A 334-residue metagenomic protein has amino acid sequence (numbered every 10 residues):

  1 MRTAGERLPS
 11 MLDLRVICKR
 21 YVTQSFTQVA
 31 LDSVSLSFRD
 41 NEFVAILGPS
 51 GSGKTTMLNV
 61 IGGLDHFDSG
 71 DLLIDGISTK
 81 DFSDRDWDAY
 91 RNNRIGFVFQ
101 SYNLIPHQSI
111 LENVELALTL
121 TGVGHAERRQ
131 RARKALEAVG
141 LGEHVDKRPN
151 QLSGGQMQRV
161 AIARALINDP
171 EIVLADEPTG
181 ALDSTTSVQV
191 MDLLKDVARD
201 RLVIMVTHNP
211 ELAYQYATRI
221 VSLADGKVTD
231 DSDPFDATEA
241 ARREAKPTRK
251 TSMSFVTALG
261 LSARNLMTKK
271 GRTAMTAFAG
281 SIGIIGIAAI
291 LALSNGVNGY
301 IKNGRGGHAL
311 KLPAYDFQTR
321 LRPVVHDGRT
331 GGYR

Functional and structural regions predicted by a protein language model:
G62: Helix-to-loop junction immediately C-terminal to a conserved catalytic motif
I77-S78, E115, T119-G122, A126-E143: Conserved ABC ATPase "signature" region
Q108-L116: Short coil-to-helix segment of the ABC ATPase nucleotide-binding domain corresponding to the Q-loop/switch region
K147-N150, I167-N168, R199: Conserved signature/switch motifs of ABC ATPase nucleotide-binding domains
R148-Q158: Conserved ABC ATPase signature
L193-M205: Conserved catalytic loops of ABC-family nucleotide-binding domains
K246-I282: N-terminal Sec/SRP start-transfer signal
I285-T319: Alpha-helical transmembrane segments
